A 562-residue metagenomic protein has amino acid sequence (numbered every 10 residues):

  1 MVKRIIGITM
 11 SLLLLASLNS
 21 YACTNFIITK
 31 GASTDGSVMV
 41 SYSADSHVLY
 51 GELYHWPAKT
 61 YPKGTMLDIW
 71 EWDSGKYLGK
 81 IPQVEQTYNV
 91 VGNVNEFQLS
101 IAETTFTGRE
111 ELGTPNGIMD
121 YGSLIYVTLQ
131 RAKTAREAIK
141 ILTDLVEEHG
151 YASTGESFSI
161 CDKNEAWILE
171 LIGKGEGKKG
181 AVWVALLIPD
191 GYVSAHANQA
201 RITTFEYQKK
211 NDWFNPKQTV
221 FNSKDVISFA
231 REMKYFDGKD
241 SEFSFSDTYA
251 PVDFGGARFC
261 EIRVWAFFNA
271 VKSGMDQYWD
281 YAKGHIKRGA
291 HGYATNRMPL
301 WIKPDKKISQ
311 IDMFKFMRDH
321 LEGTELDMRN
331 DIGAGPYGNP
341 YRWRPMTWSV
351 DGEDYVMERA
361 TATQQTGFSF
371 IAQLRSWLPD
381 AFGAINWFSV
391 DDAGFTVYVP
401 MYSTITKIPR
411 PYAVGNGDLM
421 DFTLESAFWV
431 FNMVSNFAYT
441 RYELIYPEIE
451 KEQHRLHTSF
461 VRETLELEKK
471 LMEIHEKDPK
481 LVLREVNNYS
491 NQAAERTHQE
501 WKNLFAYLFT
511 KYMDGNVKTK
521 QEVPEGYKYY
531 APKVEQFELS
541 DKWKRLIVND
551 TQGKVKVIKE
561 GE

Functional and structural regions predicted by a protein language model:
M1-I5: Positively charged n-region of N-terminal signal peptides that target proteins for export
G7-S17: Bacterial N-terminal signal peptides
L18-A22: Sec/Tat signal peptide C-region and signal peptidase I cleavage site
C23-Y121, I141-I308: A contiguous strand-loop segment
G113-P115, S123-A132: Second-shell loop/turn segments in exported
F267-Y355, R359-T361, P447, K451-R455 (+1 more regions): Accessory, solvent-exposed terminal regions and/or long lumenal/extracellular loops of proteins
I332-E473: Substrate-recognition/cap regions that form aromatic- and gly/pro-loop-enriched pockets for small-molecule ligands
H454-E562: Histidine-centered catalytic/metal-binding microenvironments
